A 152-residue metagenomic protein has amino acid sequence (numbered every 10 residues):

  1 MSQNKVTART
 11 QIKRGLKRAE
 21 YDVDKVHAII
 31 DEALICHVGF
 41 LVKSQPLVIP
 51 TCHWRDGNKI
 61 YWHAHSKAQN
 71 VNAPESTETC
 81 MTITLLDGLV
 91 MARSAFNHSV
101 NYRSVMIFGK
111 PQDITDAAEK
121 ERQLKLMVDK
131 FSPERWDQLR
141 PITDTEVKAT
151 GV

Functional and structural regions predicted by a protein language model:
M1-K17, L86-V152: Charged, gly/pro-rich active-site loop segments
V6-Y61: An N-terminal domain-cap segment
D31-E32, E75-T79, K125-P133: Short, intrinsically disordered, mixed-charge
L34, I49, N58, E75-T79 (+1 more regions): A generic structural signal for short beta-strands and their flanking turns/coil linkers
Q45, A73, S99-R103: A generic structural micro-feature
C52-L89: A short mixed-secondary-structure module that forms the rim of ligand-binding clefts
